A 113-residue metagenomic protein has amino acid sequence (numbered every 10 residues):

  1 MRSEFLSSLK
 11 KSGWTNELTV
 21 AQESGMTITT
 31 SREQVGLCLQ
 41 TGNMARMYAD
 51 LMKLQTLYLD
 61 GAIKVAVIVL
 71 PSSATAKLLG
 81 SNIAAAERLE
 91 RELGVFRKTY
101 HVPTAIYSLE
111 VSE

Functional and structural regions predicted by a protein language model:
M1-A21: Acidic-basic catalytic patches of nuclease active cores, encompassing PD-(D/E)XK and other metal-cofactor nuclease
Q22-G25, L39-T41: PLD-like (HKD) phosphodiesterase/transphosphatidyltransferase domain
M26-G36, G61: Active-site beta-strand-loop-beta-strand hairpin of nuclease catalytic cores that positions key catalytic residues
L39-M52, K77-L78: Active-site-adjacent loop/helix micro-motif of nuclease/hydrolase catalytic cores
D50-G61: Short, charged, amphipathic alpha-helix that recurs within catalytic cores of restriction-modification and other
A62-S72: Conserved beta-strand signature within the Rossmann-like core of class I S-adenosyl-L-methionine
S73-E113: Domain-level recognition of nuclease-like catalytic cores that cleave nucleotide substrates
